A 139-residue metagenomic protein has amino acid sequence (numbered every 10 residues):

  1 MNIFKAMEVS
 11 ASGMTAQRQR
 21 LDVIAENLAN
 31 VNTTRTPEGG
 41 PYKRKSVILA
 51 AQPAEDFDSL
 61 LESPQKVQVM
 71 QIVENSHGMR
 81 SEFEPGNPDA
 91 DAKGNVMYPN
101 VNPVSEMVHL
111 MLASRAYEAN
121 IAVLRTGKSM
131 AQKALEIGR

Functional and structural regions predicted by a protein language model:
M1-R139: Amphipathic alpha-helical polymerization modules
